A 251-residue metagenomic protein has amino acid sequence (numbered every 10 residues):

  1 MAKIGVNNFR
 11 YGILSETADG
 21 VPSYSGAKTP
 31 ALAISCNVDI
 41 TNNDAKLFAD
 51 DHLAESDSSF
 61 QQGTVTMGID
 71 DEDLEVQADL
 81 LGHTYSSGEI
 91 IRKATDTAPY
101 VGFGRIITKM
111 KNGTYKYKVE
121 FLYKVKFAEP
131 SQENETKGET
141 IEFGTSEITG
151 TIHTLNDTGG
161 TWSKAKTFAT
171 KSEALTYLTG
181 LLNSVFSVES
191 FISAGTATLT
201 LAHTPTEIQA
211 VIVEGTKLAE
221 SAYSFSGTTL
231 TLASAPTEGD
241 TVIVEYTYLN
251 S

Functional and structural regions predicted by a protein language model:
M1-D79, K126-E142: Solvent-exposed edge beta-strands and adjacent loop segments that serve as assembly or binding interfaces
S23, K217-A219, L230: Short, isolated positions in well-ordered beta-strands
E55-L122: Structured, beta-strand-rich domain cores that present glycine/charged loop surfaces used to bind extended ligands
T66-D70, I106, T149-H153, E245-T247: Residue-level recognition of well-ordered beta-strand positions that form the cores of beta-sheet-rich folds across
I90-K93, L230-T237: Extracellular/luminal low-complexity segments enriched in Ser/Thr/Pro
V125-F186: Mixed-charge, glycine-accented linear interaction segment located at domain edges/termini
N183-A222, A235-S251: Extended beta-strand solenoid/passenger and fiber regions
F225-T229: Aromatic sugar-binding surface patches on proteins that engage polysaccharides or sugar-phosphate polymers
